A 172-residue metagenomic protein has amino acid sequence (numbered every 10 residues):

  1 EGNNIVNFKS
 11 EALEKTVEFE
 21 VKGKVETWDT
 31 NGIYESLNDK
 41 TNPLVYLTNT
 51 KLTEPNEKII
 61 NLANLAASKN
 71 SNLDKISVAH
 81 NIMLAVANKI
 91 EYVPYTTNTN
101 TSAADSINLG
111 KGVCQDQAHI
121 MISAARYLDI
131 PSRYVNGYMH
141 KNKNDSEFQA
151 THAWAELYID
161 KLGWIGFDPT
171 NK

Functional and structural regions predicted by a protein language model:
E1-E20: A surface-exposed beta-strand-loop module
G2, G23, G32, G110-G112 (+2 more regions): Residue-identity detector for glycine
N3-I5, N42, S102, L162: Residue-level signal for pocket-adjacent positions within structured domains
V6-F8, G23-V25, A155-L157: Short beta-strand element of the conserved SAM-dependent methyltransferase core
A12, V25-D29, I159-K161: Non-catalytic surface loops within mature trypsin-like serine protease
V17-E20, V25-D29, I33-Y34, N38-G112 (+3 more regions): Secondary-structure boundary elements
K69, D116-K172: Hydrophobic/aromatic-rich core segments of domains that either
